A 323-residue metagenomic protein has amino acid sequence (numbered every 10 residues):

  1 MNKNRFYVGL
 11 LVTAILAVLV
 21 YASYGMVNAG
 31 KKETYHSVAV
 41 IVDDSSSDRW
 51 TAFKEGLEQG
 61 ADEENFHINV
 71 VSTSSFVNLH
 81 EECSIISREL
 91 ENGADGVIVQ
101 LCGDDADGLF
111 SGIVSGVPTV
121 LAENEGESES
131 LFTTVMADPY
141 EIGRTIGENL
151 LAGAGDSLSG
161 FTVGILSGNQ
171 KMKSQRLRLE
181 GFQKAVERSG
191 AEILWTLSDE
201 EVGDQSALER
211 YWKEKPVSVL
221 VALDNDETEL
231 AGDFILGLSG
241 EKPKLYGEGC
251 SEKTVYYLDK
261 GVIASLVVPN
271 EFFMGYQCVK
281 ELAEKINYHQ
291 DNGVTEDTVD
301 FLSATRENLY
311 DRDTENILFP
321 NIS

Functional and structural regions predicted by a protein language model:
Y7-Y24: Hydrophobic membrane-insertion alpha-helices, especially the h-region of bacterial N-terminal signal peptides
Y24-F53, F132-T133, T162-K171: Short beta-strand segments enriched in small/hydrophobic residues
V38-E55, G60, N69-H80, C102 (+1 more regions): Extracytoplasmic "Venus flytrap"
N69-E91, L194-E214, T228-L230: Structural motif
V97-S115, F182, D199-V255: Hydrophobic alpha-helical
D105-E141, S251-D259: Flexible loop/hinge segments that line or gate small-molecule binding clefts
T134-F161, C250-T254, P269-N287: Hydrophobic alpha-helical segments within soluble ligand-binding/sensing domains
F273, Q277-S323: Hinge/cleft segment of the Venus flytrap/periplasmic-binding protein
